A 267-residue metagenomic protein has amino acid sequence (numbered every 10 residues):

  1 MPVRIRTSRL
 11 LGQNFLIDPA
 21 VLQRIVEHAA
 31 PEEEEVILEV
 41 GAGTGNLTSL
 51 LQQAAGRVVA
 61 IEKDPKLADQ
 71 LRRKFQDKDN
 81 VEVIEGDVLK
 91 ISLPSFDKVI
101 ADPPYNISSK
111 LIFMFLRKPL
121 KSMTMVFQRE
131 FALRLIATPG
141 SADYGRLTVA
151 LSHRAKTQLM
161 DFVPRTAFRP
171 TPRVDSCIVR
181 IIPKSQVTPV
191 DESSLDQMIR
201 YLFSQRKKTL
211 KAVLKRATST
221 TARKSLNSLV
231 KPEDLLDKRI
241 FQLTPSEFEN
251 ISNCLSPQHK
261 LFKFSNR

Functional and structural regions predicted by a protein language model:
M1-Y201, F241, S246-R267: Catalytic cores of RNA-modifying enzymes
T171-V174, I181, D191-D237: Long, well-ordered amphipathic alpha-helical subdomains in the mid-to-C-terminal portions of large enzyme subunits
